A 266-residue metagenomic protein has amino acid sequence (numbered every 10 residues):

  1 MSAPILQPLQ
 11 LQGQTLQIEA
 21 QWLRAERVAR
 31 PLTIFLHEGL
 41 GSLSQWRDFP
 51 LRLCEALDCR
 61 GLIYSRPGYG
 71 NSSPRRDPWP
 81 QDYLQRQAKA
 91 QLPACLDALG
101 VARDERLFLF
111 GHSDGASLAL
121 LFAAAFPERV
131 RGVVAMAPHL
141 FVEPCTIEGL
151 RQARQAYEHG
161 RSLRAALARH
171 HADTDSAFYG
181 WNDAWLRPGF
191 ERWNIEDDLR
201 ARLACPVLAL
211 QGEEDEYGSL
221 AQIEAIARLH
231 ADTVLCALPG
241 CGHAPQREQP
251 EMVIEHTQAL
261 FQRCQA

Functional and structural regions predicted by a protein language model:
L23-P74: Conserved HGGG/HGGXW glycine-rich cap/lid loop of the alpha/beta-hydrolase fold
I63-L107, E255: Active-site loop/oxyanion-hole signature of alpha/beta-hydrolase fold enzymes
G111-S113: Conserved alpha/beta-hydrolase "nucleophile elbow" surrounding the catalytic nucleophile
S117-A125, V130-R161: Flexible "cap/lid" loop of the alpha/beta hydrolase fold
N182-L199: Active-site nucleophile elbow and catalytic-triad environment of alpha/beta-hydrolase enzymes
R202-L203, A209-Q211: Short beta-strand/loop motif that positions the catalytic acidic residue of the alpha/beta-hydrolase fold
E213-G218, H243: Acidic catalytic loop of the alpha/beta-hydrolase fold
P239-A266: Catalytic active-site module of serine/aspartate enzymes centered on a nucleophile-bearing elbow/loop
